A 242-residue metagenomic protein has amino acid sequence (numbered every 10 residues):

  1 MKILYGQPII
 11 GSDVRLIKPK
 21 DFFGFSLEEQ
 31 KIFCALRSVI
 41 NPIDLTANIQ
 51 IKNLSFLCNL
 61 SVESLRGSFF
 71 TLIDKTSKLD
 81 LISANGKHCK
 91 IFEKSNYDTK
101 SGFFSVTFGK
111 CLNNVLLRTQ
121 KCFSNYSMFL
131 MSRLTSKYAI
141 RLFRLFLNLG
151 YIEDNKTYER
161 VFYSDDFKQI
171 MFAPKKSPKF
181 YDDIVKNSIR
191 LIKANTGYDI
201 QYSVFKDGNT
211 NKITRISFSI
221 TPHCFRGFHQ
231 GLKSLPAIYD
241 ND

Functional and structural regions predicted by a protein language model:
M1-D242: Charged, alpha-helix-forming regions
